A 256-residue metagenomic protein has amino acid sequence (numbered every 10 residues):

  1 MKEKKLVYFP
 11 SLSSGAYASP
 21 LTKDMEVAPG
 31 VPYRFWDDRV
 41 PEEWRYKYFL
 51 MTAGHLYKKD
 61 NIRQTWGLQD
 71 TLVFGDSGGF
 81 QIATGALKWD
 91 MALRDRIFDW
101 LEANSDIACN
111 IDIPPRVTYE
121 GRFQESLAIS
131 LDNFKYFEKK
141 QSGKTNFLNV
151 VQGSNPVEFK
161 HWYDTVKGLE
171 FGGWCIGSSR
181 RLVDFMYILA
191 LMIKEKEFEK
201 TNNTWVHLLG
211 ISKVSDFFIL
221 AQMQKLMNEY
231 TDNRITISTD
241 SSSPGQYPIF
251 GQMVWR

Functional and structural regions predicted by a protein language model:
M1-F137: Non-catalytic, usually N-terminal nucleic-acid engagement modules in DNA/RNA processing proteins
S142-R256: Glycine-rich phosphate/ribose-binding loops and adjacent secondary-structure elements that form binding surfaces
